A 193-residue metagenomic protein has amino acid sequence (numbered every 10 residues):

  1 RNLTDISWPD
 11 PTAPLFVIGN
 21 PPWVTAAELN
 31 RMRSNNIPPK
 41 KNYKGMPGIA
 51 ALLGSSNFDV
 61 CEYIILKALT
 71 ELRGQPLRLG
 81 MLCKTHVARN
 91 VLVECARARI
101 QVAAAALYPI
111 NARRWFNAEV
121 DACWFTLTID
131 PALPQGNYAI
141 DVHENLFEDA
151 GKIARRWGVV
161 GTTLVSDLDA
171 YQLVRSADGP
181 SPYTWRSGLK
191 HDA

Functional and structural regions predicted by a protein language model:
L3-A193: Signature of N6-adenine DNA methyltransferases within the class I
